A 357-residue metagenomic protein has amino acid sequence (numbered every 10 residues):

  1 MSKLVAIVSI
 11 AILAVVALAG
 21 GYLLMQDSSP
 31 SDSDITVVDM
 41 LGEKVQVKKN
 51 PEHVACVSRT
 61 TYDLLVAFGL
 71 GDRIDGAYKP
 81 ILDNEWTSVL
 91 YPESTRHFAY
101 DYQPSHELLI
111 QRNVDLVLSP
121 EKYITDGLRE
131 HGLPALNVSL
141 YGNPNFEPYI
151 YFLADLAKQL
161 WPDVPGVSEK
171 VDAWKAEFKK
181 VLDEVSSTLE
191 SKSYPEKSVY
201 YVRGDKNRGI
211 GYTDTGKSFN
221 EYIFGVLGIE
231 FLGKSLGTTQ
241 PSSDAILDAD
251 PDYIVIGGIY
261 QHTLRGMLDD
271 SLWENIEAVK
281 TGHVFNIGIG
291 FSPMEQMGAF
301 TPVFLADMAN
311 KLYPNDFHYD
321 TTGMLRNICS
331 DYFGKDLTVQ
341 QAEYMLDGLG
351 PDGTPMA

Functional and structural regions predicted by a protein language model:
M1-S31: Secretory targeting signatures
S28, I124-G209, N286-M356: Extracytoplasmic substrate-binding proteins
M40-G42, T95-E107, L236-D244: Short helix-initiation/N-cap motifs at beta->coil->alpha
H53-V57, R73-Y78, L116-P120, P134-S139 (+5 more regions): Structural recognition of the beta-strand scaffold that forms the well-ordered cores of secreted hydrolase catalytic
A55-R112, L116-E121, L232: A short, structured surface patch at a secondary-structure boundary
T60-D63, P80-D83, L116-L118, K122-D126 (+5 more regions): Solvent-exposed loop/turn segments at secondary-structure junctions within structured extracellular/periplasmic domains
L82-D83, Y212-T238: Alpha-helical, coiled-coil/dimerization segments enriched in small aliphatic residues
Y253-L312: Active-site/pore-lining binding-face segments in mid-to-C-terminal subdomains
